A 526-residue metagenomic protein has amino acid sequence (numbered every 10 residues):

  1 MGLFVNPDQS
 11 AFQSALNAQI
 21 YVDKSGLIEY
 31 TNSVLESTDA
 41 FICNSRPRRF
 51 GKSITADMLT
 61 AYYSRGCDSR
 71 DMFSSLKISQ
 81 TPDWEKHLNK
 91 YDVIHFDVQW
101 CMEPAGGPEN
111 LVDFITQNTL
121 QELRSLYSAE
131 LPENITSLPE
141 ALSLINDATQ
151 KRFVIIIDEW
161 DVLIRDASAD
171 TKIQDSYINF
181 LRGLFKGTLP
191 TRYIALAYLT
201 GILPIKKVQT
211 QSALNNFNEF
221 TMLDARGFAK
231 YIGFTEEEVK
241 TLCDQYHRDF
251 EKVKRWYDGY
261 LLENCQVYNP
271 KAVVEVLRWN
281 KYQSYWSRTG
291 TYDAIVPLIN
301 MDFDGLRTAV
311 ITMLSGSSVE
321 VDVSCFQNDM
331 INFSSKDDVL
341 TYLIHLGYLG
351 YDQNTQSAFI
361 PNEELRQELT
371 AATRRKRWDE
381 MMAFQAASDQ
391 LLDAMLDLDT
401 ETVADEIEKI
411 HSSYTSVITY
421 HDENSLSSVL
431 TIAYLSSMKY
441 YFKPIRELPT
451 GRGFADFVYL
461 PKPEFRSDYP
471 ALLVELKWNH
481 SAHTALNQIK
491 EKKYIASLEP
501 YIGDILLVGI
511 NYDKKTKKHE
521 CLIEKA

Functional and structural regions predicted by a protein language model:
M1-D422, S437-Y441, I445: Phosphate-binding site recognition
L144-T149, M438-D468: Active-site metal-binding core of divalent-cation-utilizing nuclease and nuclease-like domains
V154, P470-V474, L506: Structural motif
Q174-F180, W478-I495: Mg2+/Mn2+-dependent nuclease catalytic core
L184-T191, T341-L349, T431-S436, Q488-V508: Metal-dependent nuclease catalytic cores in nucleic-acid-processing enzymes, especially RNase H-like/related
D352, Y441-E447, F465-A471, A482-A485 (+2 more regions): Extended hydrophobic-aromatic, low-complexity segments
L430, A455-P461, Y469-H480, K492: Conserved catalytic cores of phosphodiester-cleaving nucleases, focusing on short active-site segments
S497, G503-A526: Domain-level recognition of nuclease-like catalytic cores that cleave nucleotide substrates
